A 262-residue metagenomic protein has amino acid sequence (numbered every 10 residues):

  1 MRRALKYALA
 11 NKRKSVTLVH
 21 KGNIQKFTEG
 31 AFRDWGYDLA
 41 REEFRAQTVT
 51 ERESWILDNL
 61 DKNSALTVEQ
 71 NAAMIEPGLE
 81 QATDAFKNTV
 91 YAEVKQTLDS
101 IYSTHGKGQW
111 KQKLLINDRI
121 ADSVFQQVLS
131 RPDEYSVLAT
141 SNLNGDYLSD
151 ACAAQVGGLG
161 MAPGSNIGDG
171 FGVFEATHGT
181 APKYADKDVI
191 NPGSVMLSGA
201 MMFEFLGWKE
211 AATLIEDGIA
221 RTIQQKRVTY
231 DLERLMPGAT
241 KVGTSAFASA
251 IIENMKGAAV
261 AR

Functional and structural regions predicted by a protein language model:
M1, A8, S15, G22-K26 (+5 more regions): Glycine-rich phosphate/pyrophosphate-binding loop and the adjoining helix
M1, Q25-G36, V68, N117 (+8 more regions): Generic structural signal for well-ordered, non-membrane alpha-helical segments in soluble metabolic enzymes
M1-R119: Glycine-rich phosphate/diphosphate-binding loop of Rossmann-like nucleotide-binding domains
R2, K6, S123, G172 (+3 more regions): Short, contiguous clusters of charged residues that form electrostatic/catalytic patches at enzyme active sites, used
R2-R13, Y37-V49, M161-G164, G179 (+3 more regions): Generic secondary-structure signature for well-ordered alpha-helical cores
S123-V228: Glycine-rich phosphate/nucleotide-binding loop
